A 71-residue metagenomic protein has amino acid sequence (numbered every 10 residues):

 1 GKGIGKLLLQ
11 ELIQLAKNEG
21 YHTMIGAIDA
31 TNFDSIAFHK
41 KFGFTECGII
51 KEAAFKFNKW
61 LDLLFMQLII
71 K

Functional and structural regions predicted by a protein language model:
G1-N18, A37-K41: Conserved acetyl-CoA-binding loop-helix of GNAT-fold acetyltransferases
I25-D29, I36, K40, T45-L61: Conserved catalytic-core motifs of GNAT/GCN5-like acyltransferases
